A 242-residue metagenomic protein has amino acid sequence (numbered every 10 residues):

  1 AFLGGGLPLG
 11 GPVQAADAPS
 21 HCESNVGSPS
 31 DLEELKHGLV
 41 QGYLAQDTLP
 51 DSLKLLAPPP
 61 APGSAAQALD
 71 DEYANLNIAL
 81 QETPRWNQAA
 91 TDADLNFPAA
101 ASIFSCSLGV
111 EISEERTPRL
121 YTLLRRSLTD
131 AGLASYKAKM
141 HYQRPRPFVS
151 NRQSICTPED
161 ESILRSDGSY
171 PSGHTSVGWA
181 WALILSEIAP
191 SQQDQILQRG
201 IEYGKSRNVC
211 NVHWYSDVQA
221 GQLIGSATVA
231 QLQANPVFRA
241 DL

Functional and structural regions predicted by a protein language model:
A1-P8: Bacterial N-terminal signal peptides
G10-A15: Boundary at the C-terminal end of the N-terminal hydrophobic targeting segment
D17-V209, Q231: Hydrophobic alpha-helical bundle signature of multipass membrane enzymes
L185, V218, F238-R239: Surface-exposed beta-strand edges and their flanking turn/coil or helix-capping segments
Y203-L232: Interfacial helix-loop-helix junctions of multi-pass membrane proteins
T228-L242: C-terminal membrane module of polytopic membrane proteins
